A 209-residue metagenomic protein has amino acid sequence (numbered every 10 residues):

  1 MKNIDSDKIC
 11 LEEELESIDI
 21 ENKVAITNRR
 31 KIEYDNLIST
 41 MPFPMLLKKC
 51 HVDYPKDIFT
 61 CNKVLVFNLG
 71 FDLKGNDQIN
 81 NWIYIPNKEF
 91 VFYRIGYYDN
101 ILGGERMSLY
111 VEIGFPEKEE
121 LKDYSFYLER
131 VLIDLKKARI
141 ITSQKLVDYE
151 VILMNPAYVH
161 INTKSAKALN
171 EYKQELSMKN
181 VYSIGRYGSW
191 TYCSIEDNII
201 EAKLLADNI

Functional and structural regions predicted by a protein language model:
N3-E16: A conserved beta-strand/loop element that lines the FAD pocket in flavoprotein oxidoreductases
S6, Y34-D35, K179: Short, well-ordered alpha-helix to beta-strand connector turns
K8-C10, K145, N180: Conserved beta-strand segments of alpha/beta enzyme cores
E12, V64, I141-L153: A short coil-to-beta-strand element that immediately follows conserved catalytic motifs
E14-I140, A168-E175: Mid-domain catalytic core of redox enzymes that form a hydrophobic substrate pocket/lid adjacent to a catalytic redox
K48-C50, I161, C193-S194: Short glycine-/acidic-enriched loop or helix-start segments at secondary-structure transitions that form or flank
Y97, L102-E105, M154-W190: FAD-binding beta-loop-beta segment adjacent to the flavin cofactor pocket
V181-I209: A conserved FAD-binding loop/helix module that cradles the flavin
